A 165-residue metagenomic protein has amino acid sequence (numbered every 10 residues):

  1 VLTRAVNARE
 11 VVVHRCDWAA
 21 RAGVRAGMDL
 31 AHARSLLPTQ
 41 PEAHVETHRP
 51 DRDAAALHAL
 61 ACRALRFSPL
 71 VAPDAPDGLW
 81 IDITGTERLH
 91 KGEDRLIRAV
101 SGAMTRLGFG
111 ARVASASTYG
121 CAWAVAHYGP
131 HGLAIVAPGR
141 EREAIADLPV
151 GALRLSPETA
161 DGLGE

Functional and structural regions predicted by a protein language model:
V1-W80, G85-E87, R95-G102, A111 (+2 more regions): Residues that scaffold, gate, or flank divalent-cation-dependent active/transport sites
P38, A126-E165: Compact, charge-rich alpha-helical regulatory domains located at protein termini
T86-K91, H131-I135: Short, charged/polar, Gly/Pro-enriched secondary-structure boundary elements
R106-G108, E165: Secondary-structure boundary elements
